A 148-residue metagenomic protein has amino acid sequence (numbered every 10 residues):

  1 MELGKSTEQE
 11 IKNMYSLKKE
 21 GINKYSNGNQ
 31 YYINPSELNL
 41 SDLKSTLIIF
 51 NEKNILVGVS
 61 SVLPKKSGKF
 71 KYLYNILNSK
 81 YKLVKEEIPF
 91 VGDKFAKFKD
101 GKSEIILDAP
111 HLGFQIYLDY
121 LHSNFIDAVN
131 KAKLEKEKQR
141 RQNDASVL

Functional and structural regions predicted by a protein language model:
M1-G28, S60-L148: Non-cytosolic coordination micro-motifs
I33-N75: Mid-chain, structured segments of secreted extracytoplasmic proteins
